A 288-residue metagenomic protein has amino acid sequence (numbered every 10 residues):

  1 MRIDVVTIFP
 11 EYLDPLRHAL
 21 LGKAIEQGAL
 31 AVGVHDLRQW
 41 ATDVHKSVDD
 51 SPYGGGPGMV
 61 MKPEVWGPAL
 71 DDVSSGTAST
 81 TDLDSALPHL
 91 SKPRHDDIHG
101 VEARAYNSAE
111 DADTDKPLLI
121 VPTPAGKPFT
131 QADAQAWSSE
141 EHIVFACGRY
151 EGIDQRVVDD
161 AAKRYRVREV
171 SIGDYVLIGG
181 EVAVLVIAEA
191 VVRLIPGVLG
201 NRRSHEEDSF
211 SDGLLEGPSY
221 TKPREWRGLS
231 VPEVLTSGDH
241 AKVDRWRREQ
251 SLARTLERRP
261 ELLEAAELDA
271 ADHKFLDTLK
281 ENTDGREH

Functional and structural regions predicted by a protein language model:
M1-V73, A112, K242-E257, E261-E264 (+1 more regions): N-terminal nucleotide/polyanion-binding subdomain common to many enzyme families
D4-V6, G33-H35, I120, I143-F145 (+1 more regions): Hydrophobic/aromatic beta-strand patches that form the interior of the parallel beta-sheet core in alpha/beta enzyme
K62-A86, I98, N107-R149, P196: S-adenosyl-L-methionine/SAH cofactor-binding core of RNA-modifying enzymes
L90, D96-G100: Short hydrophobic alpha-helical segments enriched in small aliphatic residues
I153, V157-D208: Structured adenosyl-cofactor binding patch, chiefly the S-adenosyl-L-methionine
R164, E261-E287: Charged phosphate-binding loop/patch that engages nucleotide di/tri-phosphates or the phosphate backbone of nucleic
F210-A266: Long, charged alpha-helical interface segments
